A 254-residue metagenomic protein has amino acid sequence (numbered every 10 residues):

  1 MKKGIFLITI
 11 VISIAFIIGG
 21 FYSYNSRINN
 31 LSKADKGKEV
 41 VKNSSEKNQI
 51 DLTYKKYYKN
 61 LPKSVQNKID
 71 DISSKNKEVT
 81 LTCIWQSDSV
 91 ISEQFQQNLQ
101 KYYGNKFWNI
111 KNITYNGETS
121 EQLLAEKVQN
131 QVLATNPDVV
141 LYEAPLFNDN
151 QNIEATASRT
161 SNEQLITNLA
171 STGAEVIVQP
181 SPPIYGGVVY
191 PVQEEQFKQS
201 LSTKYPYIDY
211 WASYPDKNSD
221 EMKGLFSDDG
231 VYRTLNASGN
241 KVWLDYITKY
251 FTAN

Functional and structural regions predicted by a protein language model:
M1-T80, Y250-N254: N-terminal secretory targeting modules
S64-N67, E121-V132, R159-L165: Alpha-helical scaffolding within the catalytic cores of extracellular/periplasmic polymer-degrading hydrolases
I72, N76-I153: Conserved SGNH/GDSL esterase-like catalytic core that processes O-acyl groups on lipids and polysaccharides
I84, D88-S92, E121, A125 (+3 more regions): Solvent-exposed, acidic/flexible segments
E93-Q97, N130, T160-E163, T167 (+4 more regions): Solvent-exposed, polar/charged alpha-helical surfaces in well-ordered, non-transmembrane soluble domains, broadly
A125-N136, T167, D228, T248 (+1 more regions): Short, well-structured alpha-helical segments in soluble
E143-A144, I166-E195: Active-site segments of SGNH/GDSL-like serine hydrolases that catalyze O-acetyl group transfer/hydrolysis on lipids
G187-N254: Catalytic His-Asp segment of secreted/periplasmic serine-dependent ester chemistry enzymes
